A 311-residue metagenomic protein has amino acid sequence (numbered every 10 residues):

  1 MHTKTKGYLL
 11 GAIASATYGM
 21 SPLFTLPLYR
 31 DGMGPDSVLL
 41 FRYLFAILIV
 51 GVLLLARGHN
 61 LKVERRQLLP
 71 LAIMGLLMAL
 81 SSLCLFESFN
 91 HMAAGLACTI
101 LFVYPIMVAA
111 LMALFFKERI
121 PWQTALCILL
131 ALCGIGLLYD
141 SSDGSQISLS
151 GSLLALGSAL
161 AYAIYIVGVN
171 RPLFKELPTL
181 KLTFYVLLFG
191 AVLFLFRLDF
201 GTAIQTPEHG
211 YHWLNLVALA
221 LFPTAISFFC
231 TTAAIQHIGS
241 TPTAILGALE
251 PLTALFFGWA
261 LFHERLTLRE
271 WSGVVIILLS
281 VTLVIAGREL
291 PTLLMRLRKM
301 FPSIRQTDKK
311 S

Functional and structural regions predicted by a protein language model:
M1-S37, F41, L80, C84 (+3 more regions): Glycine-/small-residue-enriched transmembrane alpha-helix faces in small-molecule transporters and effluxers
T5-L10, D36-V52, C127-L130, S150-G157 (+2 more regions): Hydrophobic alpha-helical transmembrane segments of multi-pass integral membrane proteins, especially transporters
L9, S15, F41, A97-V103 (+2 more regions): Helix-helix packing/entry segments at the starts of transmembrane helices
T17, P22, G51-A97, L101 (+2 more regions): Specific transmembrane alpha-helical segments of multi-pass solute transporters/efflux pumps, especially DMT/EamA
F24, A46-E64, L132-Q146, F189-H212 (+3 more regions): Membrane-interface helix-cap regions at the ends of transmembrane helices in multi-pass membrane proteins
S37-L48, L77-M78, L85-R119, T124 (+2 more regions): Specific alpha-helical transmembrane segments that line the substrate/conduction pathway and gating interfaces
L39, Y43, D140-S141, H212-L214 (+1 more regions): C-terminal-most transmembrane helix of multi-pass membrane proteins
V50, A72, L111, I120-D140 (+5 more regions): Hydrophobic transmembrane alpha-helices of multi-pass small-molecule transport proteins
